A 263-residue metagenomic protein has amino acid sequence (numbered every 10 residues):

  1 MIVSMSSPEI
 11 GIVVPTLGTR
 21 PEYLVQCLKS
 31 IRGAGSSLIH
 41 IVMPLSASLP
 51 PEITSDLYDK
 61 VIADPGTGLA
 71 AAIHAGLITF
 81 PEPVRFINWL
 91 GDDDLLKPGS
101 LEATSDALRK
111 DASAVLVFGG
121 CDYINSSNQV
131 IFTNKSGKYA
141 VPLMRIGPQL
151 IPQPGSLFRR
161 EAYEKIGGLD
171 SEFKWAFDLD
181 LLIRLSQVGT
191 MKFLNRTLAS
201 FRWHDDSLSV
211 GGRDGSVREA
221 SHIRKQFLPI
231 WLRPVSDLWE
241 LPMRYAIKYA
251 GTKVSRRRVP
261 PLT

Functional and structural regions predicted by a protein language model:
P8-G11, D180: Cell-envelope/extracellular polymer assembly enzymes that use nucleotide-activated donors
Q26-L38: Short, acidic, metal-binding catalytic loop of nucleotide-sugar glycosyltransferases
D64-E82: Glycine-rich, basic loop-to-helix element that forms the pyrophosphate-binding segment of sugar-nucleotide handling
P83-L95: Short beta-strand-to-loop acidic/aromatic patch adjacent to the donor-nucleotide binding site
L95, G99-I131: Conserved donor NDP-sugar-binding/catalytic core segment of glycosyltransferases
N128, K138-F158: A recurrent flexible, glycine/aromatic-enriched loop bordering the glycosyltransferase active site that acts as
M144-R145, F201-H204, V210-P234: Catalytic core of nucleotide-sugar-dependent glycosyltransferases
A162-G167, E172-T197, R202-W203: A short, conserved alpha-helix in the catalytic core of glycosyltransferases
